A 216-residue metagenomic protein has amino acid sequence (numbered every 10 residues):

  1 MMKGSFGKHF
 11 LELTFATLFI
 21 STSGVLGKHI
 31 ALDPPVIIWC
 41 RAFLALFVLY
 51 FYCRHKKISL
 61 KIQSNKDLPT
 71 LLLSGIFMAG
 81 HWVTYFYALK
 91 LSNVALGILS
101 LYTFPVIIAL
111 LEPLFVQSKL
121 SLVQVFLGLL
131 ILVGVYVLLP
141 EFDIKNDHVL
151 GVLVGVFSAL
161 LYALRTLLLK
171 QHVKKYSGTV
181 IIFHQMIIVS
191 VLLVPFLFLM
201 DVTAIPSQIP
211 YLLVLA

Functional and structural regions predicted by a protein language model:
M1-I38, L73-I76, T84, N146-Q171 (+2 more regions): Glycine-/small-residue-enriched transmembrane alpha-helix faces in small-molecule transporters and effluxers
H9-F10, K66-L72, L120-L132, V152 (+1 more regions): Cytoplasmic-side transmembrane-helix entry/capping segments in multi-pass membrane proteins
I30, I37, R41, L72 (+6 more regions): Hydrophobic/aromatic residues within transmembrane alpha-helices of multi-pass small-molecule transporters
L32-G80, P105-I108, L161-R165, F183-D201: Transmembrane alpha-helices of multi-pass small-molecule transport proteins
V36-W39, F43-L44, F86-Q117, S158: Specific alpha-helical transmembrane segments that line the substrate/conduction pathway and gating interfaces
L49, C53, L72, L120-P140 (+2 more regions): Hydrophobic transmembrane alpha-helices of multi-pass small-molecule transport proteins
F51-C53, K57, Y87, F104-F126 (+1 more regions): C-terminal transmembrane-helix exit sites in multi-pass transporters
N65, L101, Q117-V137, H148-V152 (+1 more regions): Loop-to-transmembrane alpha-helix entry segments
